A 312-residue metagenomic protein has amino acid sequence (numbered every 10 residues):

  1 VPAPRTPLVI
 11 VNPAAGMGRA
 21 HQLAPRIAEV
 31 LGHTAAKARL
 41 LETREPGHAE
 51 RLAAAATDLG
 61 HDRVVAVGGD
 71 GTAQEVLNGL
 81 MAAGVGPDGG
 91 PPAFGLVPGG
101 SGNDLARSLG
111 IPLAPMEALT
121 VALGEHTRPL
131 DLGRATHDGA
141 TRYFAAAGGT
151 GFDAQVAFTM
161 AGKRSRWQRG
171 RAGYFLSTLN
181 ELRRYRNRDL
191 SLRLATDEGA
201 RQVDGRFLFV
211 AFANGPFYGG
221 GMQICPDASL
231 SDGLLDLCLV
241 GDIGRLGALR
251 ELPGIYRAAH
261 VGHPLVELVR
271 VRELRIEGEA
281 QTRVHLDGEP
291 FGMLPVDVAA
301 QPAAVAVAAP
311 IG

Functional and structural regions predicted by a protein language model:
V1-V64: ATP/NTP phosphate-donor binding region
P13, V67-G69, V97-G99, N214: Glycine-rich beta-strand-to-loop/alpha-helix junction loops that act as flexible
T34, T43, M81-L208: Catalytic core of DAGKc-family lipid kinases
A49, G71-V76, G102-L105, L130: Short glycine/serine/threonine-rich phosphate/pyrophosphate-binding segments that cradle anionic phosphate groups
G149, D153, F209-P226, P290: Glycine-rich phosphate/pyrophosphate-binding beta-alpha loops
R164-G173, G220, P226-G247: Gly/Ser/Thr-rich active-site loops/lids in small-molecule metabolic enzymes that frequently grip phosphoryl groups
L194-G199, D204, S229-L230, L239-G312: ATP/nucleoside-binding phosphotransfer catalytic cores, i.e., glycine-rich phosphate-binding loops
